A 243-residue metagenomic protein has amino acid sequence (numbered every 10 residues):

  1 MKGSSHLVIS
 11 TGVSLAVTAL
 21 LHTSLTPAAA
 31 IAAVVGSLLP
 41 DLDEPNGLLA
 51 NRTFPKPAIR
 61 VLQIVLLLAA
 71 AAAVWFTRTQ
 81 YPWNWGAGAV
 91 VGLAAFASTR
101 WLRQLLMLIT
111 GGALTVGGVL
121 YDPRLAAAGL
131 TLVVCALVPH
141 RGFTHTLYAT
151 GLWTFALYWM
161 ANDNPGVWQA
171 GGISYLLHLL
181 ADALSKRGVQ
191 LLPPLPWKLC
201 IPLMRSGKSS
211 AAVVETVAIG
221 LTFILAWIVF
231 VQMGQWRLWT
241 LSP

Functional and structural regions predicted by a protein language model:
M1-P243: N-terminal membrane-targeting hydrophobic helices
